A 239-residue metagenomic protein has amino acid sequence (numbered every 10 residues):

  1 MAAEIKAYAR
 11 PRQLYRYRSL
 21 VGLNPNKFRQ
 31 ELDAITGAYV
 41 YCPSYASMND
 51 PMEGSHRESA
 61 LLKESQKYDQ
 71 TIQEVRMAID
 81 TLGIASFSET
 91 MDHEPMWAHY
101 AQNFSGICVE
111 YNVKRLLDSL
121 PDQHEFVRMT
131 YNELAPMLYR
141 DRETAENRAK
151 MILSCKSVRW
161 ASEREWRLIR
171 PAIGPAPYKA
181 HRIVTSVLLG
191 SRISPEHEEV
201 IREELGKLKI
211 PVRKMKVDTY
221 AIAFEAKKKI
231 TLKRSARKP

Functional and structural regions predicted by a protein language model:
M1-P239: Partner-binding and oligomerization surfaces adjacent to conserved cores of proteins that assemble macromolecular
